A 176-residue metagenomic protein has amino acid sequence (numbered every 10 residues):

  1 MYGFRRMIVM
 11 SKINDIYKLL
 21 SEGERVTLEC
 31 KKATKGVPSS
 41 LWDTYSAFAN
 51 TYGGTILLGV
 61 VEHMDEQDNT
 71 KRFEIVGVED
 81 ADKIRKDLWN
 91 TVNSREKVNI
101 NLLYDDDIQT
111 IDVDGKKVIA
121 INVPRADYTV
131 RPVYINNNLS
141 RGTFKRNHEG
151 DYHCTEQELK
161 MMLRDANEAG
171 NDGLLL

Functional and structural regions predicted by a protein language model:
M1-L176: Conserved N-terminal catalytic/coupling substructures associated with nucleotide/phosphate chemistry
